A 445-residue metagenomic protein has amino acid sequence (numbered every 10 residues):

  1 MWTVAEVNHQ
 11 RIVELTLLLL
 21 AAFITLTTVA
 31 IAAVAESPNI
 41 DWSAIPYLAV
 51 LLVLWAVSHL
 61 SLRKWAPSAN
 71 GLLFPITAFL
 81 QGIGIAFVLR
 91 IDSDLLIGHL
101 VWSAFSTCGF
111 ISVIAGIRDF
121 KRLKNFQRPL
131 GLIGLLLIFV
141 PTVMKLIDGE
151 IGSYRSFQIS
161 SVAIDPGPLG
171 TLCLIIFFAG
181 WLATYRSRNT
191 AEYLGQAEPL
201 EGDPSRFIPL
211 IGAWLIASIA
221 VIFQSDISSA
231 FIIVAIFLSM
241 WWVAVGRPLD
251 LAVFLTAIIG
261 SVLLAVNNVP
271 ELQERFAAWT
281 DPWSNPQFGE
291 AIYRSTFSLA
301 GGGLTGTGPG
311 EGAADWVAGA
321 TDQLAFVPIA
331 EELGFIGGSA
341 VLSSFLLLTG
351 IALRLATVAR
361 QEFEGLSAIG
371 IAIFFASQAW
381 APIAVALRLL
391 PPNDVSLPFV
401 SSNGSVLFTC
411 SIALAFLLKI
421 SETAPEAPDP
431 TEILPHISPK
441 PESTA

Functional and structural regions predicted by a protein language model:
M1-V7, W380-A445: A juxtamembrane structural motif centered on a specific transmembrane helix
A5-V13, T28-Y47, W65-P75, I83-F105 (+2 more regions): Interfacial transmembrane-helix termini
L51-W65, I85-V143, P166, G170 (+3 more regions): Transmembrane alpha-helical segments and their membrane-water interfaces
F87-V88, S93, R155-T171, W283-N285 (+1 more regions): Short aromatic-rich membrane-water interface segments that cap or initiate transmembrane helices in multi-pass membrane
I138, E150-A163, W242, D250-V341 (+1 more regions): Hydrophobic, glycine- and aromatic-enriched re-entrant/interface helices and adjoining loop segments
I151-Y154, I222-F223, I227-A235, V358-S367 (+1 more regions): Interfacial helix-loop-helix junctions of multi-pass membrane proteins
D203-N267, W279-T280: Hydrophobic alpha-helical segments of polytopic membrane proteins
I336-A379: Hydrophobic transmembrane alpha-helices and their immediate junctions
